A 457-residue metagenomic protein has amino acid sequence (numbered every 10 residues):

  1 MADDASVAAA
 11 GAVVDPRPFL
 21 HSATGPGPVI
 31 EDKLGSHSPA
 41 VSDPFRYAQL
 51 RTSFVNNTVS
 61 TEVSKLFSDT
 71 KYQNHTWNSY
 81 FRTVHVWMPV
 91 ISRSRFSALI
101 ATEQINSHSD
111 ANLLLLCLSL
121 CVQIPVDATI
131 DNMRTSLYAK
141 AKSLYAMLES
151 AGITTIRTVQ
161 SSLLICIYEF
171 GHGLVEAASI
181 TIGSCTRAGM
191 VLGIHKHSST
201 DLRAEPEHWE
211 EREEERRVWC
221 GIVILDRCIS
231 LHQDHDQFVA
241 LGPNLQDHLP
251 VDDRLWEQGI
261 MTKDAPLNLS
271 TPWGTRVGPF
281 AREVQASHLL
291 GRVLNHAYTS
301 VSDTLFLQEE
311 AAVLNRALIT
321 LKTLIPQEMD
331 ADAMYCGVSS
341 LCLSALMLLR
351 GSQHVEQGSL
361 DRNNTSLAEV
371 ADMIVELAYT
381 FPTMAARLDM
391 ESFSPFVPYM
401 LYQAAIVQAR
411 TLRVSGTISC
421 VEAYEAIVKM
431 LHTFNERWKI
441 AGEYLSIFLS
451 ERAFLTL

Functional and structural regions predicted by a protein language model:
M1-T83, H235-L241, A426-K439, A453-T456: Intrinsic, low-complexity transcriptional activation domains
T58-T102, N106-S107, C121, P125-N132 (+2 more regions): Amphipathic alpha-helical dimerization/protein-protein interaction segment
R82-R93, C117, N132-R157, M190-H197 (+3 more regions): Long, amphipathic alpha-helical regulatory blocks in the mid-to-C-terminal portion of eukaryotic proteins
V90, P206-S302: Fungal transcription factor middle regulatory core
F96-A101, T200-E207: Short linear capping/connector segments at secondary-structure termini
I105-A111, E213, G274-R282, A333-G337: Structural motif
S107-N112, I124-S136, A146-D201, E213 (+3 more regions): Alpha-helix boundary/capping segments in eukaryotic regulatory proteins
